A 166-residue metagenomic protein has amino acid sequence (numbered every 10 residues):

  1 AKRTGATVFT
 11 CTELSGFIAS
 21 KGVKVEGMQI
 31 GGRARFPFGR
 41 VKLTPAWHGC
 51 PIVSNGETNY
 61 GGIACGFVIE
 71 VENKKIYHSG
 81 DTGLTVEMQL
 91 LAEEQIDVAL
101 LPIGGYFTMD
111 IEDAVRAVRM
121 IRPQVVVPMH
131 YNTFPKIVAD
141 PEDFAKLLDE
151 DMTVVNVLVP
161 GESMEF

Functional and structural regions predicted by a protein language model:
A1-T10, L14-F17, K24, E93-L100: Active-site metal-binding motif and surrounding structural segment of the metallo-beta-lactamase
G5-F9, V25, G105, N132-P135: Short N-terminal micro-motifs specific to bacterial/archaeal maturation and metal-cluster initiation sites
F9, E26, K42, V98-L100 (+2 more regions): Hydrophobic/aromatic beta-strand patches that form the interior of the parallel beta-sheet core in alpha/beta enzyme
G16-S20, V86-E87: Phosphate- and divalent-cation-binding pockets in alpha/beta enzyme and binding domains that engage nucleotide-derived
A19-R33, V115, R119-F166: Binuclear metal-ion centers of metallo-dependent hydrolases, dominated by the metallo-beta-lactamase
G27-E94, V159-F166: Core dinuclear metal-dependent hydrolase active-site scaffold
C65-Q124, M129-I137, K146: Metallo-beta-lactamase
